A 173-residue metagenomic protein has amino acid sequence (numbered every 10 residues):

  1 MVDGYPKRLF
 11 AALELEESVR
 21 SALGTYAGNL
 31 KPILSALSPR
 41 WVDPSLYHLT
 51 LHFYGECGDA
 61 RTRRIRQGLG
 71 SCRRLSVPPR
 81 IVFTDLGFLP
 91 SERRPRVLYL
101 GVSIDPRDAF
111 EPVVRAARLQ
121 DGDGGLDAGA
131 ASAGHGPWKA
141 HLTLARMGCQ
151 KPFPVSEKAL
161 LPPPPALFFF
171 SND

Functional and structural regions predicted by a protein language model:
M1-D173: Histidine-dependent nucleotide/RNA phosphoesterase domain, centered on the 2H-phosphoesterase fold with its duplicated
